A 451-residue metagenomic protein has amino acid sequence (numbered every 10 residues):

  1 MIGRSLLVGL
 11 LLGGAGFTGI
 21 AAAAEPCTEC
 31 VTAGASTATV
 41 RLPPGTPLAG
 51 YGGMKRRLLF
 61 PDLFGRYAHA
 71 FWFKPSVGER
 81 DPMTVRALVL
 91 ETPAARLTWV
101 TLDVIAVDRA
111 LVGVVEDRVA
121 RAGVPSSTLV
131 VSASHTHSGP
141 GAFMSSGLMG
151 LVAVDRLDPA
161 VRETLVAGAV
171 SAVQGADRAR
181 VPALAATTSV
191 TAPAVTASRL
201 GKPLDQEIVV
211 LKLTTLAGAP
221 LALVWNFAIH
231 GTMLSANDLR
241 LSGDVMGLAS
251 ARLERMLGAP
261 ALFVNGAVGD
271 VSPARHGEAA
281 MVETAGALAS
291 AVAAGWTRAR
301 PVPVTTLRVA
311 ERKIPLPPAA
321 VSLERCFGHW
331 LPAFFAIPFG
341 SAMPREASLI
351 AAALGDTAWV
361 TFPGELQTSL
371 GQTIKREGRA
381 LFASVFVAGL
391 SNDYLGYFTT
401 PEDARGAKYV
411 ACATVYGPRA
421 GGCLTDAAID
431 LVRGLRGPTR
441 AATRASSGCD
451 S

Functional and structural regions predicted by a protein language model:
S5-G16: Bacterial N-terminal signal peptides
G9, A21-A22: Cleavable N-terminal signal peptides
G16-T18, S242: Short linear Ser/Thr-Pro motifs
A24-S132, T136-V268, P273-E283, W296 (+1 more regions): Conserved beta-alpha junction segments in alpha/beta enzyme cores
L288: Anionic-ligand-binding alpha/beta catalytic cores of soluble enzymes and soluble regulatory domains that recognize
